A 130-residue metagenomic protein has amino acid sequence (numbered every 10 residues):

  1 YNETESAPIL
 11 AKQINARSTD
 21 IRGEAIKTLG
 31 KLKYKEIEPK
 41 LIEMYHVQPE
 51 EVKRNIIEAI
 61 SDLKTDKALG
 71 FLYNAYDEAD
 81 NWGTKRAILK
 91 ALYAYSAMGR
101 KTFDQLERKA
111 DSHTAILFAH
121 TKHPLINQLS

Functional and structural regions predicted by a protein language model:
E3-N15, Y34-H46, T65-D77, A97-R108 (+1 more regions): Amphipathic alpha-helical scaffolding segments comprising HEAT/armadillo-like alpha-solenoid repeats
T4, T19-D20, K35, E50-E51 (+3 more regions): Alpha-helix N-cap/helix-start positions at coil->helix boundaries
P49, S61-K64, Y76, G83-K85 (+1 more regions): Long alpha-helical HEAT/HEAT-like repeat alpha-solenoid scaffolds in very large eukaryotic proteins, especially those
